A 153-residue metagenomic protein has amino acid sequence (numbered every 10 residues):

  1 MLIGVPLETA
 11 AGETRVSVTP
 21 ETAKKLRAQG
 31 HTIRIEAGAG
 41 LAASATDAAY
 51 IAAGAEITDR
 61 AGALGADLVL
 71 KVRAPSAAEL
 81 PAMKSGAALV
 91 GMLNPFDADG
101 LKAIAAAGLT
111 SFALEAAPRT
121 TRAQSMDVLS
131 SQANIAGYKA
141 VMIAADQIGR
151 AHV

Functional and structural regions predicted by a protein language model:
L2, E8, A77-H152: Glycine/serine-rich phosphate-binding loop and adjoining beta1-alpha1 elements at the start of nucleotide-handling
G4, A23-A42: Short internal beta-strands
V5, R34-A37, T58-D59, K71 (+2 more regions): General beta-strand structural signal in soluble alpha/beta enzymes
A11-P20: Glycine- and acidic-residue-enriched helix-capping/strand-helix junction motifs
H31, A55, L109: Short phosphate-binding/catalytic loops that engage adenosine nucleotides
R34-E56: N-terminal beta-loop-helix "entrance" segment that forms/cooperates in small-molecule cofactor or anionic ligand
G54-G65: Short acidic low-complexity segments
